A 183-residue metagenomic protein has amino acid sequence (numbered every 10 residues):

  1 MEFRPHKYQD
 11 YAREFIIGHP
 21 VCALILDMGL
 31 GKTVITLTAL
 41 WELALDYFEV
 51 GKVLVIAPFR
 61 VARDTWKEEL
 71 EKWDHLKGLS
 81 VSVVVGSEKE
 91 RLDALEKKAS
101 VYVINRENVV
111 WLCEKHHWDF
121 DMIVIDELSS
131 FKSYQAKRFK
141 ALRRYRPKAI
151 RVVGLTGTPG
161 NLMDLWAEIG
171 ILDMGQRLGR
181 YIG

Functional and structural regions predicted by a protein language model:
M1-K148, R177, Y181-G183: SF2 helicase/translocase NTPase motor core, specifically the RecA-like lobe 1 inter-motif segment between Walker
D27-G29, S129, K148-L165, G170: Conserved helicase ATPase motor motifs in RecA-like P-loop NTPase domains
G157-T158, G170-G183: Interdomain motor-coupling "hinge/lid" segment immediately C-terminal to the ATP-binding subdomain of NTP-driven enzymes
